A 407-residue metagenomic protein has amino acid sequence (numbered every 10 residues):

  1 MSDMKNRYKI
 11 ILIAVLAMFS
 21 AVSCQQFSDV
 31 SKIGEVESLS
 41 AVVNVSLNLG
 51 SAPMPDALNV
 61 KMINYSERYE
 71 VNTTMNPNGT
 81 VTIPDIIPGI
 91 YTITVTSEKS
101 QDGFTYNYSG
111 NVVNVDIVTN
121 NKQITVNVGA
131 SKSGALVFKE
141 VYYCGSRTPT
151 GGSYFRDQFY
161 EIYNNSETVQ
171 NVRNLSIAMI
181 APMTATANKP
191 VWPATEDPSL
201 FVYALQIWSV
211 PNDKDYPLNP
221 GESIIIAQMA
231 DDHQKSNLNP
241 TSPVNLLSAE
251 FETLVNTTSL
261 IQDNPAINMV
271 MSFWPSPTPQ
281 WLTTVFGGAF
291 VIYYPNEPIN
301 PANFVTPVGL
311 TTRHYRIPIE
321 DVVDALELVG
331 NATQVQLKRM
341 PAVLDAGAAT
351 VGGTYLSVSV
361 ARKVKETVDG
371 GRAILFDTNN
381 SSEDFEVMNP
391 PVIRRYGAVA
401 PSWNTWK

Functional and structural regions predicted by a protein language model:
S2-I11: Bacterial N-terminal signal peptides that target proteins for export
S20-S23: C-terminal motif of bacterial Sec signal peptides marking the signal peptidase cleavage site
Q25-S40, G50-P55, I63-R68, N76 (+4 more regions): Intrinsically disordered, low-complexity linkers and terminal tails enriched in Ser/Thr/Pro/Gly with interspersed basic
V43, D85-I87, D384: Low-complexity, acidic Ser/Thr/Pro-rich "mucin-like" tracts of secreted and single-pass surface proteins
T82-T92: Short Pro-Gly-centered beta-turn/loop motif in secreted/extracellular proteins
